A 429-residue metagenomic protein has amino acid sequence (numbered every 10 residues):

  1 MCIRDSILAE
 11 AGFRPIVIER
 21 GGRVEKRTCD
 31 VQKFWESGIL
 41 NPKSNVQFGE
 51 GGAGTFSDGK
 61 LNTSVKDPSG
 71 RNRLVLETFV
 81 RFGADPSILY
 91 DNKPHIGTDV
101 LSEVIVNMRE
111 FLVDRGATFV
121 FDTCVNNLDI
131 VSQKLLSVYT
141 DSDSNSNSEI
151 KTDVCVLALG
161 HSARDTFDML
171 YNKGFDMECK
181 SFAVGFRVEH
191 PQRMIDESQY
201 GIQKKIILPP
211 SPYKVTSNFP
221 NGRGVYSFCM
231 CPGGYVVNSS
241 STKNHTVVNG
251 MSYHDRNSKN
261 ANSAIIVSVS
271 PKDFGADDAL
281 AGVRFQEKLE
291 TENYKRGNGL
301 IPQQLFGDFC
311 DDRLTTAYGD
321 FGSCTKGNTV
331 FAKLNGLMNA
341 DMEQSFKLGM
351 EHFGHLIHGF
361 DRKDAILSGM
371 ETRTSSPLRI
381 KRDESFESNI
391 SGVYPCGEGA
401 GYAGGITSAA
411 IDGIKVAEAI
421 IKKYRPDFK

Functional and structural regions predicted by a protein language model:
I3-K429: Residues forming the flavin
